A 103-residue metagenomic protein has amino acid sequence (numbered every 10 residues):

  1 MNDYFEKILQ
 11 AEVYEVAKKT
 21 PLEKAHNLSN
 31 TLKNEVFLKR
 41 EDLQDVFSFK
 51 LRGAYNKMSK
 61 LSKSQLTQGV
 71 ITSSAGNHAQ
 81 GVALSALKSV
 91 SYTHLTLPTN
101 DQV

Functional and structural regions predicted by a protein language model:
M1-L95: PLP-dependent amino-acid enzyme catalytic core
H94-V103: Single conserved hydrophobic/aromatic residue that forms the stacking wall/gate of nucleotide- or nucleobase-binding
